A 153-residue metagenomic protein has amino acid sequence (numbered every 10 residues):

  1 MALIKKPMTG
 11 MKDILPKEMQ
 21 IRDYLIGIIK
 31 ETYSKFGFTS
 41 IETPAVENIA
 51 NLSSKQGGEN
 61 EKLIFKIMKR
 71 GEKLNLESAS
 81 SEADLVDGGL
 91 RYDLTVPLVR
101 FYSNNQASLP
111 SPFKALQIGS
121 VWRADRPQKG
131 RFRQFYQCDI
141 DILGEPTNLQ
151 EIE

Functional and structural regions predicted by a protein language model:
M1-E153: TRNA-recognition modules of translation machinery and tRNA-sensing kinases, especially anticodon-binding
